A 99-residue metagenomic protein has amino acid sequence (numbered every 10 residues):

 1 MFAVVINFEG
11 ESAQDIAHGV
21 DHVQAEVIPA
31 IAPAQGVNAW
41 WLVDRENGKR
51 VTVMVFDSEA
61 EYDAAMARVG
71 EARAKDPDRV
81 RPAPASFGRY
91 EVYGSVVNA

Functional and structural regions predicted by a protein language model:
M1-V51, D57-E71, D78-A99: Short S/T/G/P-rich N-terminal loop/turn motif that feeds into the first structured element of a domain
